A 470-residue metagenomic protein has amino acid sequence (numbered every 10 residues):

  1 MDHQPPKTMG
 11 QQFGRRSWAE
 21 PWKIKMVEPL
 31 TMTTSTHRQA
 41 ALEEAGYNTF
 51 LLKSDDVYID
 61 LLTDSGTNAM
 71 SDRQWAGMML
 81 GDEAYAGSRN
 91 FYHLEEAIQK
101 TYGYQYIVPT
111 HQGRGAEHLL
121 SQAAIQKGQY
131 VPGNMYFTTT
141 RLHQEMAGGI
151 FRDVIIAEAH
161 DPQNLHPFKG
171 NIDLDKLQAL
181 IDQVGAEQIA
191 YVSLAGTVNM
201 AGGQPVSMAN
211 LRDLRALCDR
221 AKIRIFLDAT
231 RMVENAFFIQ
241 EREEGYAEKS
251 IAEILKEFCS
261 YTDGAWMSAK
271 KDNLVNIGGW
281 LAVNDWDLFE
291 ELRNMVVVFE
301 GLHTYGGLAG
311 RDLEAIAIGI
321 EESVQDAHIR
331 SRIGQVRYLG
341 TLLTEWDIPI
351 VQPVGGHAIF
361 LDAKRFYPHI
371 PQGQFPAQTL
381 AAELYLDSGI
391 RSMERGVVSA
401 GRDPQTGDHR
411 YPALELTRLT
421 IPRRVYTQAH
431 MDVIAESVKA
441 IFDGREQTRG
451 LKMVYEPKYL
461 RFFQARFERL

Functional and structural regions predicted by a protein language model:
M1-I24, K127, D326, G444-L470: N-terminal charge/polar-biased segments
P5-Y47, L51-A69, Q74, E83-I107 (+3 more regions): Conserved PLP-enzyme active-site core in the AAT-like
T34, F50, T379-L386, K439-I441: C-terminal, active-site-flanking charged/polar segments
G81, W266, R418-P422: Short glycine-rich or small-residue beta-strand-to-loop segments that form or flank ligand, phosphate, metal/Fe-S
G278, G356, L414-R418: Short, solvent-exposed beta-strand edge segments and adjacent coil->beta transition regions
E290, P368-P376, R424-V433: Short, conserved charged micro-motifs
T304-L313, I318-A382, L386-A413, R449-Y459: Conserved small-domain helix->loop->beta segment predominantly found in fold-type I
S323, S399-L470: PLP-dependent enzyme catalytic core of the Aspartate aminotransferase-like
